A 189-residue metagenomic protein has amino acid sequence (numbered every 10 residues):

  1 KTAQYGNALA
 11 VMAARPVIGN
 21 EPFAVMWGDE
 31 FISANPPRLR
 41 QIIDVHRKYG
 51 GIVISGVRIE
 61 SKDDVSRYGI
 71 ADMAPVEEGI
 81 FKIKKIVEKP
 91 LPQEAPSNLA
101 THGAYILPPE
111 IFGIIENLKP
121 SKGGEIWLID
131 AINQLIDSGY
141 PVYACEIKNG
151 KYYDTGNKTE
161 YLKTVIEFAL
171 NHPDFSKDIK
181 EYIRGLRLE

Functional and structural regions predicted by a protein language model:
K1-M73, I115-L118: Conserved beta-loop-beta/alpha segment of the NTase-like Rossmann-fold superfamily that binds/positions NTPs
A24, I43, R47, E77-K180: Catalytic-core segments of class I nucleotidyltransferases/pyrophosphorylases that form NMP-activated intermediates
K177-E189: Terminal low-complexity segments of carbohydrate-biosynthetic enzymes
